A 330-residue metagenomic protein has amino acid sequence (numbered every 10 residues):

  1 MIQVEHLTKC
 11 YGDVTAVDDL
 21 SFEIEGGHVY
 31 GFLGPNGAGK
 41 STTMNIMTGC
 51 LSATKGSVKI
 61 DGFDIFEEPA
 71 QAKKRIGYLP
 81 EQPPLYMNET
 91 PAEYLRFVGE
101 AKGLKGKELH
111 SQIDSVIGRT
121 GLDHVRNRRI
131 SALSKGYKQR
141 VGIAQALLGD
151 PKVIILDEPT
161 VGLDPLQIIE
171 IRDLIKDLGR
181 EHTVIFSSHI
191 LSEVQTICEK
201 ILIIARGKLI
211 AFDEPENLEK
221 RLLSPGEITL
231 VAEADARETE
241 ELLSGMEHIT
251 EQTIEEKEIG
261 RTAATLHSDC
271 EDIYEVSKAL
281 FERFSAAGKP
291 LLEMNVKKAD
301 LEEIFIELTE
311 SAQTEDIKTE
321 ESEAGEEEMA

Functional and structural regions predicted by a protein language model:
I2-V4, K9-A205, I210-A211: ABC transporter nucleotide-binding domains
S57, R129, E227, P290-E293: Residues at or immediately flanking beta-strands
F63-F66, L209, E233, E271 (+1 more regions): Short, surface-exposed acidic/glycine-rich loop or hinge patches that mediate macromolecular interfaces
D114, A132, E258-I259, A299: Positions that flank functional sites
G121, I249-I254, P290-N295: A short linear hydrophobic-aromatic micro-motif
D173-S268: ABC transporter nucleotide-binding domain
D269-A330: C-terminal coupling/interaction segments
